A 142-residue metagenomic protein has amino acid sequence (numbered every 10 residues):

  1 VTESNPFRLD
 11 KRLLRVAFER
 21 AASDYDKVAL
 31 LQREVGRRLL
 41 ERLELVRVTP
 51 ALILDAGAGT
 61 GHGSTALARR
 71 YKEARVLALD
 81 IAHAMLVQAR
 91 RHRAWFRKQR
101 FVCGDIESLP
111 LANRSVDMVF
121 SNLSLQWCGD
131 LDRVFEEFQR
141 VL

Functional and structural regions predicted by a protein language model:
V1-D24: N-terminal, positively charged/glycine-rich alpha-helical extensions of SAM-dependent methyltransferases
L31-P50, A66: Conserved alpha-helix/loop element of class I SAM-dependent methyltransferases that forms part of the SAM/SAH-binding
L52-L109, R133: Class I SAM-dependent methyltransferase SAM/SAH-binding core
E107-M118: A short acidic, Gly/Pro-enriched loop at the edge of an enzyme's catalytic core that lines a small-molecule cofactor
D117-D132: A short SAM/SAH-binding and catalytic strip from SAM-dependent methyltransferases
D132-L142: A short glycine-rich, Lys/Arg-flanked "PGG" loop and its adjoining helix->strand segment in the class I
